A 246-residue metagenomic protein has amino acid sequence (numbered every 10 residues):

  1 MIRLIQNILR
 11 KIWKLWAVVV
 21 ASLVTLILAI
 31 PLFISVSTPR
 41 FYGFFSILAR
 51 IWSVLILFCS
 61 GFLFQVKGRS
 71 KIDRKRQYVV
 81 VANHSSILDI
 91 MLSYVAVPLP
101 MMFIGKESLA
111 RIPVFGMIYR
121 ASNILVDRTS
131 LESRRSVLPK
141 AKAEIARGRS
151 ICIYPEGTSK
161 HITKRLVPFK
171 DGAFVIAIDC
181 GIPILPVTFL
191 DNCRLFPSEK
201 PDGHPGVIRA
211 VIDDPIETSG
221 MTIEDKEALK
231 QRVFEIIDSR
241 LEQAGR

Functional and structural regions predicted by a protein language model:
M1-V36, R40, I47, S70-D73 (+1 more regions): Membrane-interfacial terminal anchoring regions of lipid-handling membrane enzymes
L4-I8, S136-R246: Non-catalytic C-terminal accessory region of glycerolipid acyltransferases and related lyso-lipid remodeling enzymes
W13, S122-L125, E156-H161: Short, flexible active-site loops
T25-R50, L57-S60, G68, D73-L131: Catalytic core of membrane glycerolipid acyltransferases/transacylases, capturing the structured, soluble-facing
I56-L57, Y119, E144, A177: A generic structural signal for well-ordered alpha-helical segments
S60-K67, R134-R135, N192-L195: Short gly/ser/thr-rich secondary-structure transition/capping motifs
